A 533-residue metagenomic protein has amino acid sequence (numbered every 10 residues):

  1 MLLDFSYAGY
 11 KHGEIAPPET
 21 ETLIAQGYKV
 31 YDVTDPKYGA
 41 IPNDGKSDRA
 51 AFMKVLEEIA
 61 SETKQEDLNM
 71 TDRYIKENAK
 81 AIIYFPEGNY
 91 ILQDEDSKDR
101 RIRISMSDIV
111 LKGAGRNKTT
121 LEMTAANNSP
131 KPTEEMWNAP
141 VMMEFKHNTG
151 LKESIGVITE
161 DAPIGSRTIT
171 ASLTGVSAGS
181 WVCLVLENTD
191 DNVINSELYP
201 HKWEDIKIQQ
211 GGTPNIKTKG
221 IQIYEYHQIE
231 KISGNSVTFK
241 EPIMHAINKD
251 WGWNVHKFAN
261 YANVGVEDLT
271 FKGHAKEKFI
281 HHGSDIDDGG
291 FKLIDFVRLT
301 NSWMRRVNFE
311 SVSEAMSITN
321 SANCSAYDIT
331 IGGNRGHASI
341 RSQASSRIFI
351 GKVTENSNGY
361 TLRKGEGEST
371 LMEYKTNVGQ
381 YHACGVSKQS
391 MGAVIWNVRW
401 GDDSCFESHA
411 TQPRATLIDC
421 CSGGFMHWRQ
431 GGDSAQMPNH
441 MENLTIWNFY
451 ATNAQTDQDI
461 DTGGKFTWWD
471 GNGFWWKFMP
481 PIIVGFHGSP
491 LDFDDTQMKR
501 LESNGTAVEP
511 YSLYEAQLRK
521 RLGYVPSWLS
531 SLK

Functional and structural regions predicted by a protein language model:
M1-D268, K272-H282, F474-K533: Extracellular "leader-to-stem" segments immediately downstream of a signal peptide or signal-anchor in secreted/lumenal
A40-K46, M316, A338, C405: A generic structural signal for short coil/turn motifs at secondary-structure boundaries
N43-S47, I221, F258, F296 (+4 more regions): Catalytic cores of large soluble enzymes that bind and process phosphate-bearing ligands
F52, E95-R101, N127-G150, I247-K257 (+6 more regions): Extracellular beta-strand/beta-solenoid scaffold signature
E77-A79, S105-S107, S177-A178, I223-E225 (+9 more regions): Short, well-ordered loop/turn elements at secondary-structure boundaries
D108, N117, A262-G273, T300-S311 (+6 more regions): Right-handed parallel beta-helix
L186-Y226, E230-K231, T270-M372, V378: Right-handed parallel beta-helix
W396-V398, D403, R414, D419-K533: Catalytic domains of carbohydrate-active enzymes that cleave complex glycans
